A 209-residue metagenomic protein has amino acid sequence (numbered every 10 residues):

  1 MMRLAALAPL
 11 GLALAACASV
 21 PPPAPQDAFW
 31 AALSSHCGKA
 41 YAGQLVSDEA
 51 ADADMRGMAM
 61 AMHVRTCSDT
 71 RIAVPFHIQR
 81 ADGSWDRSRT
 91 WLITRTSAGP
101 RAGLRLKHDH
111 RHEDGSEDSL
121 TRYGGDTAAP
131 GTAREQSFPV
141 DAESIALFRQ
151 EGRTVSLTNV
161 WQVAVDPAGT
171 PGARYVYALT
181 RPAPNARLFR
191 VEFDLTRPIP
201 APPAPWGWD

Functional and structural regions predicted by a protein language model:
P25-D52: Tryptophan-anchored aromatic micro-motifs
A42-D69: Short, solvent-exposed loop/hinge segments that bridge or flank secondary-structure elements
L45, A73-A81, K107-D109, Y177-R181: Short beta-strand segments that buttress and anchor functional surface loops
R56-M60, W85-T90, D118, T158 (+1 more regions): Short, surface-exposed coil-to-beta transition loops
T96-G152: An exposed acidic His-Trp-rich patch
S119-D126, R174-D209: Edge beta-strand at a domain terminus
